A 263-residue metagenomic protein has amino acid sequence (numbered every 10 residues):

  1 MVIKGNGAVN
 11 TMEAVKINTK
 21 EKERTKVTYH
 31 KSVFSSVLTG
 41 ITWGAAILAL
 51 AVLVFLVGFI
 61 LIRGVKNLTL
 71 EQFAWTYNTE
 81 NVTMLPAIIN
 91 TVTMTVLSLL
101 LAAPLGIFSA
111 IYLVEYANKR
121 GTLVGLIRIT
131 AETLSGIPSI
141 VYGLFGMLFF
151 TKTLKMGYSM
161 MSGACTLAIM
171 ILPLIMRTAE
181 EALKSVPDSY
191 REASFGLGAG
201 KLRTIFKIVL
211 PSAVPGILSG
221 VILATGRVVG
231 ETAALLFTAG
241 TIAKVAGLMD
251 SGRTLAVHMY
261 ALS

Functional and structural regions predicted by a protein language model:
R24-G44, F59-L100, R120, A261-S263: Periplasmic/extracellular loop-to-transmembrane helix junction in inner-membrane transport proteins
V37, M84, I88, V92 (+5 more regions): Hydrophobic alpha-helical elements at and bordering transmembrane segments of multi-pass membrane proteins
A51, T91, T95, L99-I111 (+3 more regions): Hydrophobic positions within alpha-helical transmembrane segments of bacterial inner-membrane proteins
E80, L235-S263: Interhelical loop and adjacent transmembrane-helix boundary motif in polytopic membrane transport permeases
S98-A131: Transmembrane-helix boundary motif in ABC transporter permease subunits
E132-M170: Generic hydrophobic transmembrane alpha-helix motif, especially the helices
P138, L197-G198, P211: Glycine/proline-centered hinge or cleavage motifs at structural transition points of membrane proteins
T178, K201-A239: Transmembrane alpha-helices
